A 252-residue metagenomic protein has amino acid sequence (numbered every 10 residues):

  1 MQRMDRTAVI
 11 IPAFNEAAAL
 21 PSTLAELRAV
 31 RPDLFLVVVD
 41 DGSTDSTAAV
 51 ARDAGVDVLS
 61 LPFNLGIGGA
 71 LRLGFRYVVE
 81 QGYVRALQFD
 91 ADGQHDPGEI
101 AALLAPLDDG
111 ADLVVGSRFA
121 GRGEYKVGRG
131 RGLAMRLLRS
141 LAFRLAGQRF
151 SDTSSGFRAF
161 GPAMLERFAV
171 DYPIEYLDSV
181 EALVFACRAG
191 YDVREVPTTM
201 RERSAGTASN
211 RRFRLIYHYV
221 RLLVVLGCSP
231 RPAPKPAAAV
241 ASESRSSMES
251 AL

Functional and structural regions predicted by a protein language model:
R6-A8, F35, E181: Cell-envelope/extracellular polymer assembly enzymes that use nucleotide-activated donors
N15-A29: Short, well-formed alpha-helical segments that are part of the catalytic scaffolds of diverse glycosyltransferases
E16-A19, S43, D96: Donor nucleotide-sugar binding loop of glycosyltransferases
D40-A48, G93: A conserved acidic beta->alpha catalytic loop
L59-E80, R85, P97-Y176, E202-F213 (+2 more regions): Acceptor/aglycone-binding surface of glycosyltransferases and processive sugar-polymer synthases
S151, D192-M200: Catalytic beta-strand/loop signature of glycosyltransferases that borders the donor
Y176-A182: Acidic donor-binding loop at a coil-to-helix junction in glycosyltransferase catalytic cores that engages
